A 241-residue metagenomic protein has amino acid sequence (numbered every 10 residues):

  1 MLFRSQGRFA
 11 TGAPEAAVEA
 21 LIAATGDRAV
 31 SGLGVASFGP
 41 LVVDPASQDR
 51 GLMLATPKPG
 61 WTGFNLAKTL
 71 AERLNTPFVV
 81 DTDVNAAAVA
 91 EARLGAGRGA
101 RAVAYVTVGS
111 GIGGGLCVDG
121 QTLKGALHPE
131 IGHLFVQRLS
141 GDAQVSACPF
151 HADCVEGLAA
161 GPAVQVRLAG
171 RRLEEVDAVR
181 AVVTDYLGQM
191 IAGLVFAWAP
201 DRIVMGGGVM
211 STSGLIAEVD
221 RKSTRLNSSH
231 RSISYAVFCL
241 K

Functional and structural regions predicted by a protein language model:
M1, L226-K241: Positively charged, low-complexity/disordered segments
F3-G34, L41-R50, K68-F78, A90-A104 (+4 more regions): ATP-binding/phosphotransfer module of carbohydrate and carboxylate kinases, centering on a glycine-rich
G7-A10, K58, L127-H128: Short clusters of small/polar residues that mark proteolytic maturation junctions
S47-G63: A charged helix-plus-loop insertion that forms the helical arch/lid used to bind and gate nucleic-acid substrates
D83, G109: Active-site glycine-centered loops adjacent to acidic/histidine catalytic or metal-binding residues that shape
A86-A88: Short acidic loop-to-helix transition motifs that present clustered carboxylates
H128, H133, C154, H230: Histidine-centered active-site/metal-ligand motif
